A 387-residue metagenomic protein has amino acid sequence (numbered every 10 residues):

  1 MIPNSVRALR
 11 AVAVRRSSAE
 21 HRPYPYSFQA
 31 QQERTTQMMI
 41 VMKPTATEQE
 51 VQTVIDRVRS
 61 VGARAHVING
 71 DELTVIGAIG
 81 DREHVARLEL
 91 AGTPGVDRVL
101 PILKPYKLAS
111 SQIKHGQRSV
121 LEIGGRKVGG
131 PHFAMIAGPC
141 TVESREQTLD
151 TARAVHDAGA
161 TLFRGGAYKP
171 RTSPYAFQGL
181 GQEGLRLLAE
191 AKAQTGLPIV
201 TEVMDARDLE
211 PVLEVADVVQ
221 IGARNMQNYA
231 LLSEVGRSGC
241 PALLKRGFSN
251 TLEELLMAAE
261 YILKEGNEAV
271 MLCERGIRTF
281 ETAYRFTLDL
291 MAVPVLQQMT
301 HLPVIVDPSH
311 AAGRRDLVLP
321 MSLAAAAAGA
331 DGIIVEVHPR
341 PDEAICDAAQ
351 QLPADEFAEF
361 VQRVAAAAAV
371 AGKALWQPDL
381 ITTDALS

Functional and structural regions predicted by a protein language model:
R10-A13, E20-H21, P25-M135, D384-L386: Non-catalytic terminal accessory/regulatory regions of metabolic enzymes
K43, L197-D205, D217-N228, P241-L252 (+2 more regions): Catalytic beta/alpha-barrel core
K114, P174-L185, R207, A223-G239 (+3 more regions): Active-site-adjacent beta->alpha loops and helix N-cap segments on the catalytic face of soluble alpha/beta enzymes
F133-T148, P174-Q178, V200-E202, A223 (+1 more regions): Active-site mouth loops of central-metabolism enzymes
R164-Q182, P339-A349: Glycine-rich, proline-tolerant flexible connector loops at the mouths of alpha/beta enzymes
P170-A216, N228-L231: N-terminal active-site wall of soluble small-molecule enzyme domains
Q178-V200, V235-G239, A292-H301, L352-A371: Alpha-helix-loop-beta-strand connector modules within alpha/beta enzyme cores
S238-V337: Catalytic alpha/beta core domains of metabolic enzymes, predominantly
